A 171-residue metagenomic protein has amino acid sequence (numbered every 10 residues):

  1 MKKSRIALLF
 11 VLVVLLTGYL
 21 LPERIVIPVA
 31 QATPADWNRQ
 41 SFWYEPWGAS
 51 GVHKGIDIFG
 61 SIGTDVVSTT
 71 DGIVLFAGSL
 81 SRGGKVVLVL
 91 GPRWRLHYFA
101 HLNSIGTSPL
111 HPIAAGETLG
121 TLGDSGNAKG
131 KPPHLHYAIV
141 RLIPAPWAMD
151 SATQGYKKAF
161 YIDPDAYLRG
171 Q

Functional and structural regions predicted by a protein language model:
K2-K85, A114-A115, D124, Y161-Q171: Surface-exposed, glycine-biased beta-strand/turn segments
A30-A32, S108-E117, A138-Q171: Acidic, glycine-rich catalytic/binding loops that coordinate metals and/or anionic ligands
I56, T64, H97, I105 (+1 more regions): Glycine-centered loop/turn positions within well-structured domains that cap or flank conserved ligand/cofactor-binding
F59, L90-P92, V140: A generic structural motif
S68-G106, P132-H134: Zn2+-dependent peptidoglycan hydrolase active-site motif and core
A77-G78, I105, L122-S125, L142: Residue-level recognition of beta-strand microenvironments
L122-L135: Active-site loop architecture of trypsin-fold serine endopeptidases
